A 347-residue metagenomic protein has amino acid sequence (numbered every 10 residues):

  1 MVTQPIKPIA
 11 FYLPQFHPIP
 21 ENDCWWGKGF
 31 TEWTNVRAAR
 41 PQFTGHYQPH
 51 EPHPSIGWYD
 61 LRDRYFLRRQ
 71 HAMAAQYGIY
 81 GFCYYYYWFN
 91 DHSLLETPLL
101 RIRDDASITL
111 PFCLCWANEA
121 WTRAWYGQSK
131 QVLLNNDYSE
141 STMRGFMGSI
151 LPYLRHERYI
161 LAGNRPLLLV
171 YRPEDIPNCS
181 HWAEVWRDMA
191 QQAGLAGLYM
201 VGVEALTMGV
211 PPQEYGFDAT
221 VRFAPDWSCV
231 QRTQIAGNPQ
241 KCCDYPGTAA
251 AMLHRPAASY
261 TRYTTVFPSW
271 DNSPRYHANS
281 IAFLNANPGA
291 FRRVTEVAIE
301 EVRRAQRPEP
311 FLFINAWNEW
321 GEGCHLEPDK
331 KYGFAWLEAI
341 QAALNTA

Functional and structural regions predicted by a protein language model:
V2-A347: Glycan-processing catalytic domains of CAZymes
